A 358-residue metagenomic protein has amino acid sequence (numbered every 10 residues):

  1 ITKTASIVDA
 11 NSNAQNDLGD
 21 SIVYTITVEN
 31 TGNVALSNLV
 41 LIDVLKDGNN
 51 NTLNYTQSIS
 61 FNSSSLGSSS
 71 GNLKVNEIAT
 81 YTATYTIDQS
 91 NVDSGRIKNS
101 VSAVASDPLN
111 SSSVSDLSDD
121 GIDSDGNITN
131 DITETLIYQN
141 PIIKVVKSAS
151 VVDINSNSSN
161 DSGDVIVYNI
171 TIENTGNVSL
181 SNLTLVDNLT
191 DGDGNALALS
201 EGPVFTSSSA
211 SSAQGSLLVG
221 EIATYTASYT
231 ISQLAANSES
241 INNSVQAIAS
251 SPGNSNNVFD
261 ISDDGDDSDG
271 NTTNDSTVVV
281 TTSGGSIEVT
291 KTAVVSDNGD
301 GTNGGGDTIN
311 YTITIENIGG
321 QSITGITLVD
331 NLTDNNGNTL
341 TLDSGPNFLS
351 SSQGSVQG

Functional and structural regions predicted by a protein language model:
I1-G358: Exported/extracytosolic protein signature
